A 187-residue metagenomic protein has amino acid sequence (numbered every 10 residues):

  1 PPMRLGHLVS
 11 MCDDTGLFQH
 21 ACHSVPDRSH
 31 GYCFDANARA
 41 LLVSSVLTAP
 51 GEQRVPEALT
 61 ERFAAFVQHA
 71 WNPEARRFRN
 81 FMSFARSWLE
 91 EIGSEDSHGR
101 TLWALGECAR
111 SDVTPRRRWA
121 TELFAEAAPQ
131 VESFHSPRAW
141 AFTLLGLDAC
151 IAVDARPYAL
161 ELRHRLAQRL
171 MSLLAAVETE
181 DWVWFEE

Functional and structural regions predicted by a protein language model:
P1-E187: Glycan-recognition and catalytic cores of secretory/periplasmic carbohydrate-active enzymes
